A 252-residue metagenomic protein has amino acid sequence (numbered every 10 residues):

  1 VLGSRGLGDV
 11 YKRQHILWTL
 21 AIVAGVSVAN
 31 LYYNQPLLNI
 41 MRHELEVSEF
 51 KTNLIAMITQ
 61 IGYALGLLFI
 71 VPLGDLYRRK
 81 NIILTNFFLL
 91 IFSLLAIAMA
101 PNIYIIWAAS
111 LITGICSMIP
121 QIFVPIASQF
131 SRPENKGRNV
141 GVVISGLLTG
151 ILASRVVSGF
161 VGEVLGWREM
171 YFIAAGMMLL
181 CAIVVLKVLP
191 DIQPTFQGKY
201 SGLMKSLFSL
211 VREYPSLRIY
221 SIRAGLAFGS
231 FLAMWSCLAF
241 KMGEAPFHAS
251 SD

Functional and structural regions predicted by a protein language model:
V1-Y11: Single conserved hydrophobic/aromatic residue that forms the stacking wall/gate of nucleotide- or nucleobase-binding
D9, P190-S221: Juxtamembrane intracellular "pre-TM" segments in multi-pass secondary transporters
R13-Y33, L111, E213-A233: Pair of pore-lining "gating" transmembrane helices in MFS-fold secondary transporters
T19-E49, P120, M234-A239: Extracytoplasmic
Y32, Q60-L68, M118, I151-L152: Residue-level signature of mid-helix packing/kink "hotspots" within the transmembrane helices of 12-pass Major
L65-I103: Conserved MFS/SLC helix-loop-helix module at the cytosolic interface between two early adjacent transmembrane helices
I105, V142-K187: Helix-loop-helix hairpin linking two adjacent transmembrane segments in secondary transporters
A109-S145: Cytoplasmic helix-loop-helix junction between adjacent transmembrane helices in 12-TM secondary transporters
